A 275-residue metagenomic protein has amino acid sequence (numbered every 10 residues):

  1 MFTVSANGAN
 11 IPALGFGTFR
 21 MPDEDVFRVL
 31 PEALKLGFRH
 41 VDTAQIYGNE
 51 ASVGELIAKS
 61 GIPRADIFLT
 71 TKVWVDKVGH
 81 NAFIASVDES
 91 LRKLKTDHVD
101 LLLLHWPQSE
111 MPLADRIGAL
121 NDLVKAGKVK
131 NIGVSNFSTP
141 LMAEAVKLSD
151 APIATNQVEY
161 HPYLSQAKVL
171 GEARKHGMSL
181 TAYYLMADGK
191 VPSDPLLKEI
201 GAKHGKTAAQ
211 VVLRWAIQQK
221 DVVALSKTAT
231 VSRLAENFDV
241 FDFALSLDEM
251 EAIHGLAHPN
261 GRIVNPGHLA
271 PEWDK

Functional and structural regions predicted by a protein language model:
M1-I67, A187, W273-K275: N-terminal binding-site loop/beta-alpha segment at the start of enzyme catalytic domains that lines or forms
M1-V4, A51, E55-A58, S86-E89 (+2 more regions): Alpha-helical scaffolding within the catalytic cores of extracellular/periplasmic polymer-degrading hydrolases
M21-E24, A44-S52, D76-N81, S109-P112 (+2 more regions): Acidic-and-aromatic substrate-binding clefts and catalytic sites of carbohydrate-active enzymes
M21-L34, G79-L94, D115, M142-A143 (+1 more regions): Short, acidic/polar
H40, H98-L101, N131, T155: Residues at the N-termini of beta-strands
R64-V78, H98-P107, N136-T139, Y160: A short, structured active-site edge motif that brings together acidic residues
F83-L103, D122-A126, L148, M178: CE4/NodB-like, metal-dependent polysaccharide N-deacetylase domain that modifies extracellular/periplasmic N-acetylated
P107-K275: Beta/alpha (TIM)-barrel catalytic core signal, keyed to glycine-rich beta->alpha loops juxtaposed to Asp/Glu that bind
